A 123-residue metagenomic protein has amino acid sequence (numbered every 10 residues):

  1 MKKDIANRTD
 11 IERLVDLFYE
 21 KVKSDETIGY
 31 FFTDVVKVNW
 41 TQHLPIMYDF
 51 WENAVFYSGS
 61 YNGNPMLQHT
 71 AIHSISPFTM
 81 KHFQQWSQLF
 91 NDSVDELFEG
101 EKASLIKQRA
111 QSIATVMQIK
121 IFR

Functional and structural regions predicted by a protein language model:
M1-R123: Core of compact, soluble alpha-helical bundle domains
